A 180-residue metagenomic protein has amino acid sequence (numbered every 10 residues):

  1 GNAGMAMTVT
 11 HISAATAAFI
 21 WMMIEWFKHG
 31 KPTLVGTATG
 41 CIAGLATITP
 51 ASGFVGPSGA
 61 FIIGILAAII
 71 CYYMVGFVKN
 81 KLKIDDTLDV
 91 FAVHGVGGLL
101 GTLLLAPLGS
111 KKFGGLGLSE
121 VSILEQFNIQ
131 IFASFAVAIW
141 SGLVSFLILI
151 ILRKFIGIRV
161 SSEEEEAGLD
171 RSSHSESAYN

Functional and structural regions predicted by a protein language model:
G1-N180: Glycine- and aromatic-enriched membrane alpha-helices
